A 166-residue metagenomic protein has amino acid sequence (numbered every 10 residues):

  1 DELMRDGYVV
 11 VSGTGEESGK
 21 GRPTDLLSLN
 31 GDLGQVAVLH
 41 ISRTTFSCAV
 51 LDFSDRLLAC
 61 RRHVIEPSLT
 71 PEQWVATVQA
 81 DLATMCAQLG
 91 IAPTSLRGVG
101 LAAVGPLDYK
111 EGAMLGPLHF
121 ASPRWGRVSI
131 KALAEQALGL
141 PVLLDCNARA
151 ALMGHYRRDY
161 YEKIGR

Functional and structural regions predicted by a protein language model:
D1, G15, G31-L33, R43 (+1 more regions): Short glycine-rich, polar/acidic loop-and-turn segments at beta strand-coil junctions
D1-V10: Basic amphipathic alpha-helical segments that dock to polyanions
V9-G13, A87-Q88: Active-site phosphate-binding and catalytic loops of NTP-dependent enzymes
V11-V36, C146-R166: Conserved phosphate-binding catalytic cores of ATP/NTP-utilizing and phosphoryl-transfer enzymes
P23-C60: Gly/Thr-rich phosphate-binding beta-strand-loop-beta motif of the actin/hexokinase/Hsp70
L57, V64-Q79, A83-R166: Glycine-rich phosphate-binding loop and adjoining helix at the ATP-binding site of ATP-dependent phosphoryl-transfer
